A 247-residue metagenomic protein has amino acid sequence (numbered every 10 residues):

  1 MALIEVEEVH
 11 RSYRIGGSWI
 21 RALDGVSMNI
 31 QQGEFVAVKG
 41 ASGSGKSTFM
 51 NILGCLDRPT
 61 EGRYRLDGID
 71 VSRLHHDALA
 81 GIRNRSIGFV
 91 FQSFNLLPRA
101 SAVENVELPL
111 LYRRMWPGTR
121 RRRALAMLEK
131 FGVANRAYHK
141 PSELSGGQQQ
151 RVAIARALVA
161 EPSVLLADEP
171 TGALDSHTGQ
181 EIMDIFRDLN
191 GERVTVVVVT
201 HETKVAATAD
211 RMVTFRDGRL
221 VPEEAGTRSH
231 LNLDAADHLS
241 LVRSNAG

Functional and structural regions predicted by a protein language model:
G17-I20, V71-G88, G118, G191 (+1 more regions): ABC ATPase NBD coupling module
K39-A41: The feature captures the beta-strand-to-loop junction immediately N-terminal to the Walker
G62-D70: Conserved ABC transporter NBD signature motif
A100-P109: Short coil-to-helix segment of the ABC ATPase nucleotide-binding domain corresponding to the Q-loop/switch region
K140-L144, Q148-Q150: Conserved ABC ATPase signature
E161: Conserved catalytic motifs of ABC-family nucleotide-binding domains
L165-D168: Catalytic Walker B motif of ABC-type/P-loop ATPase nucleotide-binding domains
